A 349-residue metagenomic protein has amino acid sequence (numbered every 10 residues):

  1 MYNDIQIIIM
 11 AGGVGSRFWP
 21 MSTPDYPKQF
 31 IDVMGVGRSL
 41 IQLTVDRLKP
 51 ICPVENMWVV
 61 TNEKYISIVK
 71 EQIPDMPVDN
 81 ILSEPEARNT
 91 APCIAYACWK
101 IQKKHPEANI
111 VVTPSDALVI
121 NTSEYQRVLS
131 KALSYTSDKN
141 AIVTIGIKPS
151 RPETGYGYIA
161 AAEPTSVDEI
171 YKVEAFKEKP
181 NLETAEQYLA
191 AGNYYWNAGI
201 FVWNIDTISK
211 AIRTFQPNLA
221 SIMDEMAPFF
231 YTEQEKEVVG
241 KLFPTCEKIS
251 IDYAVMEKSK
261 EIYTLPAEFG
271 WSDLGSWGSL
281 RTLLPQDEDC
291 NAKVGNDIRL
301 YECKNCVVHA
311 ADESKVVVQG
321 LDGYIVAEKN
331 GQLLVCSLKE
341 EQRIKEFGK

Functional and structural regions predicted by a protein language model:
M1-I9, R17-P24, G35-P114, I120-S130: Conserved N-terminal catalytic core of the sugar/cofactor nucleotidyltransferase
D4, I205-K349: Left-handed beta-helix
I9-A11, V60, V111-P114, T144-K148 (+3 more regions): Short beta-strand segments
I41, A97, D116, I159 (+3 more regions): Residue-level signal for inorganic ion chemistry
V59, L82-S83, V112, V143-I145 (+2 more regions): General beta-strand structural signal in soluble alpha/beta enzymes
T122-F243, Y263, E313, L338: Conserved core of the sugar-phosphate nucleotidyltransferase
